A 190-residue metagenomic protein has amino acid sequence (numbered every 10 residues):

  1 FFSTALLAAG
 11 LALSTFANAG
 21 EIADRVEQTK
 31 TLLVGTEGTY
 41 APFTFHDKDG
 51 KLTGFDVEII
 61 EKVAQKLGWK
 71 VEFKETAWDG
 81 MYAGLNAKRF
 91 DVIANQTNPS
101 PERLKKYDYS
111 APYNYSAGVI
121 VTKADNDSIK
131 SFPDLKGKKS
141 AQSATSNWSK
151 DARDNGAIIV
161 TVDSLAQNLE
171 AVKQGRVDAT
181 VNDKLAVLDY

Functional and structural regions predicted by a protein language model:
L13-A19: Sec/Tat signal peptide C-region and signal peptidase I cleavage site
G20-Q96: Extracytoplasmic small-molecule ligand-binding "clamshell" domains of the periplasmic binding protein/Venus flytrap
A23, F55-D56, L104-N114: A structural signal for short loop-to-beta-strand junctions that line the ligand-binding cleft of periplasmic/secreted
T44-K48, I60-K70, F132, S143-S164 (+1 more regions): Ligand-binding cleft/hinge of the Venus flytrap
V57, F73-A83, D127, T145 (+1 more regions): Short helix-initiation/N-cap motifs at beta->coil->alpha
G80-A83, T97-K105, D151-D154, D178-Y190: A ligand-binding cleft/hinge motif common to bilobed small-molecule-binding domains
Y107-I120, L135-K136, R153, S164: Short Pro/Gly-enriched coil loops immediately N-terminal to beta-strands
K123-K139: Flexible hinge/capping segments at coil-to-helix
